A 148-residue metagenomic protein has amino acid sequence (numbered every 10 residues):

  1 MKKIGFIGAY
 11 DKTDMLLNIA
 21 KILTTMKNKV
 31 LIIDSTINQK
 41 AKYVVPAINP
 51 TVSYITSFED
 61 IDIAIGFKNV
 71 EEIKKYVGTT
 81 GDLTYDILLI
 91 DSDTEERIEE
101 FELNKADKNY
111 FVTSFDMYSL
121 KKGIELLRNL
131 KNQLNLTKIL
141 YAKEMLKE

Functional and structural regions predicted by a protein language model:
K2-L17, K21, L31-D86, D93-E96: P-loop/Walker-type NTP enzyme "switch/lid" segment
A20, T24, L103: Gly/Ala-rich phosphate-binding loop of Rossmann-like dinucleotide-binding domains, activating on the conserved
T24, G78-D82, L127, K131: Surface-exposed amphipathic alpha-helices with a cationic face
T24, Y43, P50-S53, N129 (+1 more regions): Solvent-exposed, non-transmembrane amphipathic alpha-helical segments
I87, S92-E148: Conserved catalytic-core segment of NTP-binding enzymes
